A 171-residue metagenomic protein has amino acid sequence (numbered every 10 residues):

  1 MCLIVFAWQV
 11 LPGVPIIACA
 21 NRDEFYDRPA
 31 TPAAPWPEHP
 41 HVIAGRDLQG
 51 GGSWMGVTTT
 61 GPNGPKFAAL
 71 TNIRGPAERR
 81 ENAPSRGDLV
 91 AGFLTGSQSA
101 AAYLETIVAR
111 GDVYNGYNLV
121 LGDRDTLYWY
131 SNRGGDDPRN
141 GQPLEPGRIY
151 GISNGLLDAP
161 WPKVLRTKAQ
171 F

Functional and structural regions predicted by a protein language model:
M1-F171: N-terminal nucleophile
